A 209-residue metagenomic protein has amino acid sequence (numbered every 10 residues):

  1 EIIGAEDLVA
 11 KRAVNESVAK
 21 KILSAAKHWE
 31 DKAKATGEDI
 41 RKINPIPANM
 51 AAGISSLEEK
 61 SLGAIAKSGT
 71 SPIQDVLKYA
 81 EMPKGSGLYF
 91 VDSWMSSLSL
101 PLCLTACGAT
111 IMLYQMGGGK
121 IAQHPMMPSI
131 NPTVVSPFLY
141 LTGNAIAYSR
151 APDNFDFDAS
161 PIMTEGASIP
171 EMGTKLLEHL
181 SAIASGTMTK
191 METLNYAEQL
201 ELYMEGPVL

Functional and structural regions predicted by a protein language model:
E1-L209: Anaerobic metallocofactor- and corrinoid-dependent redox/one-carbon enzyme cores, especially those from methanogenesis
